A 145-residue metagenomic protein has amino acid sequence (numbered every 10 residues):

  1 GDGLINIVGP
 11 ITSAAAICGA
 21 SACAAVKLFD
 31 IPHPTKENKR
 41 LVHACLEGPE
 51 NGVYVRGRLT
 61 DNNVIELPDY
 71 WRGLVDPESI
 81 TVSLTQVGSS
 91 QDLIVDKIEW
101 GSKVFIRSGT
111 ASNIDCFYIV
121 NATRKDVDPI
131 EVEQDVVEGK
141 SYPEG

Functional and structural regions predicted by a protein language model:
N6-G145: Extracellular receptor-binding modules and their adjoining Ser/Thr/Gly/Asp/Asn-rich linkers
